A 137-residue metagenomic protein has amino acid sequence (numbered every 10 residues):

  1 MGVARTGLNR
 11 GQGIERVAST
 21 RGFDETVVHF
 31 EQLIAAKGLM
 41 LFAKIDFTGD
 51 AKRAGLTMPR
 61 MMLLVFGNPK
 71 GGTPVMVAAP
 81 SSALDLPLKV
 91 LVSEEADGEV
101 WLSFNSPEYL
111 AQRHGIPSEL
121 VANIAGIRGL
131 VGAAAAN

Functional and structural regions predicted by a protein language model:
G2-G38: Terminal, regulation- and interaction-focused segments at domain boundaries
G11-Q12, P59-M61, D97: Sequence-level motif detector for i,i+2 pairs with an aromatic at +2
F23, E31-K37, F42-L88, V92: Compact, glycine-rich, soluble single-domain proteins
V27-E31, M76, I124, R128-V131: A generic alpha-helix structural signal
K89-P117: Beta-strand/loop substructures that line and gate deep hydrophobic ligand-binding cavities in soluble
Q112-N137: Well-ordered alpha/beta subsegment
